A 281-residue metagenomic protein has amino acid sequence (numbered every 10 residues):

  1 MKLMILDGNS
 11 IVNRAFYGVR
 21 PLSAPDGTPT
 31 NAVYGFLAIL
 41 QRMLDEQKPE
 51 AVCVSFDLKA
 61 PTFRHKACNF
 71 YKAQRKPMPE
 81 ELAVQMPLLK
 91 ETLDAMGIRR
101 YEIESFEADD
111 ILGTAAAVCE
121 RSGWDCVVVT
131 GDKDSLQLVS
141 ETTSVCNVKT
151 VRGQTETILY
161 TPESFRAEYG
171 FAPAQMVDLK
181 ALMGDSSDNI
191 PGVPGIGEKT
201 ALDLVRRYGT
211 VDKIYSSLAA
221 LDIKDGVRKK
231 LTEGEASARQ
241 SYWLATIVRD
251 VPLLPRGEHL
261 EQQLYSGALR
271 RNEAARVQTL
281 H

Functional and structural regions predicted by a protein language model:
M1-C53, D57, R64: Non-catalytic, usually N-terminal nucleic-acid engagement modules in DNA/RNA processing proteins
K2, K230-G234, W243-H281: Low-complexity, acidic/Ser/Thr- and charged residue-rich accessory regions of DNA metabolism proteins
L6-I11, Y17, D45-K48, V54 (+3 more regions): Metal-dependent nucleotidyl/phosphoryl-transfer cores and adjacent nucleic-acid-binding surfaces
S10-I11, K59-T62, K133-S135, R152: Conserved nucleotide-binding/hydrolysis micro-motifs of P-loop NTPases
A15-G18, R64-N69, L138-T143, I158: Short acidic, glycine/serine/threonine-rich loops at helix termini
S23, A73-P255: Extended two-metal-dependent nuclease catalytic cores across DNA- and RNA-processing enzymes
N31, E81, L260-Q262: Residues that cap or flank secondary-structure elements
K66-A73, Q262: A short, surface-exposed helix-loop junction/capping segment
